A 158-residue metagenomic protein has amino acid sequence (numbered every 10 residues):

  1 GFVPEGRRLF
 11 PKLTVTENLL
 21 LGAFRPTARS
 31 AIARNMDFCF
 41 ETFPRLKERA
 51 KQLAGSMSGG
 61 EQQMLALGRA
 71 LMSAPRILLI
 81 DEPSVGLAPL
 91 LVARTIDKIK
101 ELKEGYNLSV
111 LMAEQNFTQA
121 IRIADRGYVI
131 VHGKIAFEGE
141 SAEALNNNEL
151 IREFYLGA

Functional and structural regions predicted by a protein language model:
V15-R34, T42-K47, G139, A158: ABC-type ATPase nucleotide-binding domains, specifically the catalytic core motifs of the NBD
L53-M57: Conserved ABC ATPase signature
A70-L71: ABC ATPase C-loop
A74: Conserved catalytic motifs of ABC-family nucleotide-binding domains
L78-E82: Catalytic Walker B motif of ABC-type/P-loop ATPase nucleotide-binding domains
A93-N107: Helical segment within the ABC ATPase nucleotide-binding domain
M112-Q115: H-loop/switch region of ABC-family ATPase nucleotide-binding domains
